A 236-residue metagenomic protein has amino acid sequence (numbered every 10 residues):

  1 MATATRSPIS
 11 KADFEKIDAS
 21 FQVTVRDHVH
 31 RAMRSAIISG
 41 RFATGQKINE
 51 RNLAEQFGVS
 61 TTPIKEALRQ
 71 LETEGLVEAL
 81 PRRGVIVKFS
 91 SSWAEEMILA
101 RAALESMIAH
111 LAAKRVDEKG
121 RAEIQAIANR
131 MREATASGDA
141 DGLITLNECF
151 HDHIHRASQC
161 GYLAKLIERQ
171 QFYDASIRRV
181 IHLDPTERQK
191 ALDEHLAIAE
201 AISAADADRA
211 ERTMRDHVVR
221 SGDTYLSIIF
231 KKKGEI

Functional and structural regions predicted by a protein language model:
M1-H110, K114, L226-I236: Short linear motifs at protein or domain termini
A2, P185-I236: C-terminal regulatory/effector modules of DNA-binding transcriptional regulators
F21, V25, G75, E96-A100 (+4 more regions): A generic short alpha-helical patch detector that favors 3-5-residue windows in or near N-terminal regions
I38, K65, E72, H155 (+2 more regions): Short, surface-exposed helix/turn micro-motifs that flank interaction/cofactor sites
R82, L104, A126, K190-D193: Alpha-helix N-cap/N′ positions at the starts of helices
S90-S91, I177-I181: Short alpha-helical transmembrane interface motifs in multi-pass membrane proteins
A113-D117, Q159, L183-P185: Short helix-capping/hinge motifs at transmembrane helix termini and TM-loop junctions
E118-R179, L192-A201, R209-R220: Conserved amphipathic alpha-helical segments that form helical-bundle/coiled-coil interaction surfaces
